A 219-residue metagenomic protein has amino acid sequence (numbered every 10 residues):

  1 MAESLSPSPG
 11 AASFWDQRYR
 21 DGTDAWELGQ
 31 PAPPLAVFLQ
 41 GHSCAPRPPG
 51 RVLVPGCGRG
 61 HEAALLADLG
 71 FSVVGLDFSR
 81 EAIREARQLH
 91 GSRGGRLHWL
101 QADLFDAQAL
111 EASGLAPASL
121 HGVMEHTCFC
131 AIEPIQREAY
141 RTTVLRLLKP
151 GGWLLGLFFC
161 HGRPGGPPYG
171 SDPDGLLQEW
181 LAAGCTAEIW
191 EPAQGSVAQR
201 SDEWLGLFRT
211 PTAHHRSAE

Functional and structural regions predicted by a protein language model:
A2-L53, G58-A116, I132-E219: Class I (Rossmann-like) S-adenosyl-L-methionine-dependent methyltransferase catalytic domain, capturing the SAM-binding
S119-L120: Local beta-strand N-terminus motif with an aromatic residue
M124: A conserved beta-strand element that flanks and buttresses the S-adenosyl-L-methionine
T127-A131: Short catalytic micro-motifs in class I SAM-dependent methyltransferases
